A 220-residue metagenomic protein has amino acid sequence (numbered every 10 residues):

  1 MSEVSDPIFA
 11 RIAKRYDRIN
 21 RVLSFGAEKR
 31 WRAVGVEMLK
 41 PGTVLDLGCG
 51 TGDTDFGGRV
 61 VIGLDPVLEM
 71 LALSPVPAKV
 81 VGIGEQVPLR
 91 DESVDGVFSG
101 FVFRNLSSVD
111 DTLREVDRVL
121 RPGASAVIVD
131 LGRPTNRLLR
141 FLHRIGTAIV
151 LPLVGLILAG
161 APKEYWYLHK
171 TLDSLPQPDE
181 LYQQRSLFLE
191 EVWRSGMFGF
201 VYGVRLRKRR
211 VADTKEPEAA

Functional and structural regions predicted by a protein language model:
M1-R15: N-terminal, positively charged/glycine-rich alpha-helical extensions of SAM-dependent methyltransferases
E3, L23, G132-Q183: C-terminal alpha-helical "lid/dimerization" subdomain adjacent to the S-adenosyl-L-methionine
S24-G42: Conserved alpha-helix/loop element of class I SAM-dependent methyltransferases that forms part of the SAM/SAH-binding
L45-Q86: Class I SAM-dependent methyltransferase SAM/SAH-binding core
T51, A161-R207, D213-A220: Conserved Class I S-adenosyl-L-methionine
E85-V97: A short acidic, Gly/Pro-enriched loop at the edge of an enzyme's catalytic core that lines a small-molecule cofactor
G96-V109: A short SAM/SAH-binding and catalytic strip from SAM-dependent methyltransferases
D110-S125: A short glycine-rich, Lys/Arg-flanked "PGG" loop and its adjoining helix->strand segment in the class I
